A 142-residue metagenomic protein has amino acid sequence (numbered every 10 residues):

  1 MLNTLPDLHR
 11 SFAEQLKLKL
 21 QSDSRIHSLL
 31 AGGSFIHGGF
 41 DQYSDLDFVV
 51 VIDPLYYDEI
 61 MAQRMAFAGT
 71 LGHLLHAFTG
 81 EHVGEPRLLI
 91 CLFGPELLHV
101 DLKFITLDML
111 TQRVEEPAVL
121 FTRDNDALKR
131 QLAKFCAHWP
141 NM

Functional and structural regions predicted by a protein language model:
M1-L29: Helical scaffold of the NTase/Pol beta-like nucleotidyltransferase catalytic core
M1-L5, A68-M142: Conserved NTP/Mg2+-binding pocket subregion across the NTase superfamily
Q15-L18, G32-G38, L74-F78, P86-I90: Short secondary-structure capping/turn segments at boundaries of alpha-helices and beta-strands
L16, L20, R25, R64-L71 (+1 more regions): Hydrophobic, Leu/Ile/Phe/Ala-enriched alpha-helical segments that form helix-helix packing faces
Q21-D23, F40, V83, G94: A generic structural signal for short, solvent-exposed coil/turn residues that cap or connect secondary-structure
R25, S44, L98: Residue-level signal for beta-strand positions within conserved beta-sheet cores that form or flank
S28, V49-V51, L89-C91: Ordered hydrophobic segments in well-structured contexts
G33-Q63: Catalytic metal-binding acidic patch
